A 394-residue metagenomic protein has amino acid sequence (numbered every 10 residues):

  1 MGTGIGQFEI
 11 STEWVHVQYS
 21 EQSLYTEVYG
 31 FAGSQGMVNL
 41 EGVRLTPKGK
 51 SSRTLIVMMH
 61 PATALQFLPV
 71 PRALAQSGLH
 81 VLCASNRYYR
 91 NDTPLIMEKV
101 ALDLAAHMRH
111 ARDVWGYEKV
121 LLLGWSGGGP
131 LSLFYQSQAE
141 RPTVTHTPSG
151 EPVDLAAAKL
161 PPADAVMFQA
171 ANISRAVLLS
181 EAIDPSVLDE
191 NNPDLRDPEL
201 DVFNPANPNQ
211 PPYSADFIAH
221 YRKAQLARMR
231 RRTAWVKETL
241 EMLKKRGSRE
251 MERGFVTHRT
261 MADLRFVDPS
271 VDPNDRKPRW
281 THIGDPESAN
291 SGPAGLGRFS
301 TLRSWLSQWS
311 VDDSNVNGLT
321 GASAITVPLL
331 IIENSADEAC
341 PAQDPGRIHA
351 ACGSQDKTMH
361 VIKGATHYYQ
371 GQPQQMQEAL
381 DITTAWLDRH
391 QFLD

Functional and structural regions predicted by a protein language model:
G2-T54, Q372: N-terminal cap/lid segment of alpha/beta-hydrolase-fold proteins
Q66, A176-L178, E338-D344: Conserved alpha/beta-hydrolase "acid-adjacent" motif
P71-T93: Conserved alpha/beta-hydrolase
R87-L121, P373-A379: Catalytic nucleophile-loop/oxyanion-hole region of alpha/beta-hydrolase and closely related hydrolase-like folds
H110-D113, K119-N191: Primarily recognizes the serine-hydrolase "nucleophile elbow" in alpha/beta-hydrolase and SGNH/GDSL folds
L155-W280: Alpha/beta-hydrolase-fold enzymes
I325, I331-E333, D337: Short beta-strand/loop motif that positions the catalytic acidic residue of the alpha/beta-hydrolase fold
K363-D394: Catalytic active-site module of serine/aspartate enzymes centered on a nucleophile-bearing elbow/loop
